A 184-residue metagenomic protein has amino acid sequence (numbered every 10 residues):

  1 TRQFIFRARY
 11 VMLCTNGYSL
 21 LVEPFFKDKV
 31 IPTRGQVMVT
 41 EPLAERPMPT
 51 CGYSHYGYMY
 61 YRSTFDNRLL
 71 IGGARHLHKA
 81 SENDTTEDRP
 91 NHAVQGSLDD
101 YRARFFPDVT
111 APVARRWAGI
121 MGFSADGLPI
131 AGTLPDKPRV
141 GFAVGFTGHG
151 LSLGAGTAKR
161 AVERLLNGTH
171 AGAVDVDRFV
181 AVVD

Functional and structural regions predicted by a protein language model:
T1-L69: Flavin-dependent oxidoreductases
Y10, T15-N16, P42, G73-R75 (+3 more regions): Active-site proximal loops enriched in glycine and acidic residues that flank catalytic Cys/His/Asp and coordinate
Y10, V37, P112, R139-G141: Structural motif
G17, E45, G119, E163 (+1 more regions): Short, well-ordered loop/turn and helix-capping segments at boundaries between secondary-structure elements and domains
V22-P24, S81, S152-L153: Short glycine-/acidic-enriched loop or helix-start segments at secondary-structure transitions that form or flank
R34, Q95-D99, L151, A155: Short, hydrophobic/amphipathic alpha-helical packing segments that form internal helix faces or helix-helix interfaces
E45-R139: Active-site lid/adjacent beta-loop-alpha segment flanking the redox-cofactor pocket in flavoenzymes
L134-D184: C-terminal lid/capping helical subdomain adjacent to the catalytic/cofactor pocket in oxidative enzymes
